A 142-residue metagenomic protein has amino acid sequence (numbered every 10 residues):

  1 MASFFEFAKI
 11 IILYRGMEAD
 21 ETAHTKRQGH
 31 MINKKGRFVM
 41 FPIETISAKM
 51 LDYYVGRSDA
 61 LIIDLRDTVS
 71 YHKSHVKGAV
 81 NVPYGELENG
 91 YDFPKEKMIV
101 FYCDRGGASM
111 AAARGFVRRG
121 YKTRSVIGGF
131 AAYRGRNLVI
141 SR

Functional and structural regions predicted by a protein language model:
M1-F4, I140: Intrinsic disorder/low-complexity segments
F4-F7, Y14, F38: Aromatic (phenylalanine/tyrosine) cluster motif
I11, H24, G29-L61, T68-M98 (+1 more regions): Rhodanese-like catalytic fold shared by cysteine-dependent sulfurtransferases and DSP/PTP-type phosphatases
Y102-C103: Short, surface-exposed ligand- or partner-binding patches at beta-edge/loop junctions that are enriched in aromatics
